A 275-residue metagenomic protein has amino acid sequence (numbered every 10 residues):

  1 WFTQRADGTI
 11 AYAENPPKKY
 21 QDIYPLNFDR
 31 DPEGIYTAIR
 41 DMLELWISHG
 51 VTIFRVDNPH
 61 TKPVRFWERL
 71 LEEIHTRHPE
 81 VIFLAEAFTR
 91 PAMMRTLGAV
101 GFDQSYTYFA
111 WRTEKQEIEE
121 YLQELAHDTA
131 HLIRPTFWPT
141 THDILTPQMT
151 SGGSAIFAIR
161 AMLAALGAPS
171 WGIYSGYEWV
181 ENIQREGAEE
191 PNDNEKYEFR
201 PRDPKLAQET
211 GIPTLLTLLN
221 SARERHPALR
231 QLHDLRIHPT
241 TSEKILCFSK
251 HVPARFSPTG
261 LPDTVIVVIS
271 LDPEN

Functional and structural regions predicted by a protein language model:
W1-S48, L70, T76: Substrate-binding/active-site clefts of carbohydrate-active enzymes
Y20-Y36, V51-T61, S105-T113, T141-G153 (+1 more regions): The substrate-binding groove and active-site-proximal loops of carbohydrate-active enzymes, especially glycoside
D41-M42, D57-P135, N182-L218, H251-P253 (+2 more regions): Active-site-proximal helices and loops of the catalytic beta/alpha 8
W46, V56, F83, H142 (+5 more regions): Conserved, mostly hydrophobic/aromatic
V51, F102, A168-S170: A structural motif
T136-T210: Aromatic/acidic polysaccharide-binding cleft in carbohydrate-active enzymes
E209-L235: Amphipathic alpha-helical
H238-N275: Carbohydrate-binding surface patches
